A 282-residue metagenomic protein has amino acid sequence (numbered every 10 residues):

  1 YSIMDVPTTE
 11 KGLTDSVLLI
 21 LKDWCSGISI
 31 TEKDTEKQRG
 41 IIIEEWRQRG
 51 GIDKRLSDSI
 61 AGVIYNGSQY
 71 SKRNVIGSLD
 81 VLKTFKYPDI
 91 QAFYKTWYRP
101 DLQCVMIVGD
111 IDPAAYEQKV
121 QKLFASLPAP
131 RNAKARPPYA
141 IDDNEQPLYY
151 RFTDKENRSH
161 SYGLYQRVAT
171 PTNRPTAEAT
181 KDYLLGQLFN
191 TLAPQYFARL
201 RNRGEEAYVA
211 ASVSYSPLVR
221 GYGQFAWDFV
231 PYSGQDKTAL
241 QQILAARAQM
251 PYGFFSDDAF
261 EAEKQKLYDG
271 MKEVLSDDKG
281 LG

Functional and structural regions predicted by a protein language model:
Y1-D23, D53-D80, L102-V108, S159-A179 (+2 more regions): M16 family metallopeptidases and their MPP-like homologs
G27-I30, D34-T35, F255-D258: Peptidyl-prolyl cis-trans isomerase
R39, D53, S57, Y87-K122: Non-catalytic, conformational "gating/processing" segments within enzyme and secreted inhibitor domains
G67, C104-Y162, Q265, D269 (+1 more regions): An aromatic/glycine/proline-enriched structural segment found at the starts of mature extracellular/organellar domains
A92-Y94, Y150-F152, A211-P217: Short beta-strand/turn micro-motifs at beta-sheet edges
